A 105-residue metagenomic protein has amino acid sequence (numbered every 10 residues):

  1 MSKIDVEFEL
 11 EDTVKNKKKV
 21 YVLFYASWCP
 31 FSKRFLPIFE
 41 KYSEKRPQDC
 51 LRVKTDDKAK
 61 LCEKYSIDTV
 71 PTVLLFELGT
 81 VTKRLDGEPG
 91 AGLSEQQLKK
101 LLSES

Functional and structural regions predicted by a protein language model:
M1-V20, E95-S105: N-terminal leader/targeting and pre-domain segments
S2, L51, T82-L85: Structural signal for short hydrophobic segments within the conserved structured cores of catalytic domains across
I4-D5, F24, E40-S43, P47-K60: Thiol-based oxidoreductase modules, predominantly thioredoxin-like and allied folds used for disulfide exchange
L10-E11, A59-C62: Short hydrophobic/charged patches on amphipathic alpha-helices used for structural packing and interfaces
L10-Y42: Local sequence-structure signature of Cys/Sec-based thiol-disulfide redox active-site neighborhoods
K33-P37, K64-Y65, G90-A91, Q96: Chalcogenol-based redox active-site neighborhoods
Y65-L74: Structural micro-motif
E77-S105: Non-catalytic, surface beta->alpha helical segment in thiol-disulfide oxidoreductase systems
